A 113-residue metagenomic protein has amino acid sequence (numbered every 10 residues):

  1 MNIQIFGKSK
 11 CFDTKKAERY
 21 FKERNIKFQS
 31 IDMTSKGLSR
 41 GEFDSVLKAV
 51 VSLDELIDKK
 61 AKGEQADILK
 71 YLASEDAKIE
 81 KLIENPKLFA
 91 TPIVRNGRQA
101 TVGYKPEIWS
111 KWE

Functional and structural regions predicted by a protein language model:
M1-Y20, R24, F28-M33: Local sequence-structure signature of Cys/Sec-based thiol-disulfide redox active-site neighborhoods
M33-E113: Thiol/selenol-based redox catalytic cores and closely related redox-interacting motifs
